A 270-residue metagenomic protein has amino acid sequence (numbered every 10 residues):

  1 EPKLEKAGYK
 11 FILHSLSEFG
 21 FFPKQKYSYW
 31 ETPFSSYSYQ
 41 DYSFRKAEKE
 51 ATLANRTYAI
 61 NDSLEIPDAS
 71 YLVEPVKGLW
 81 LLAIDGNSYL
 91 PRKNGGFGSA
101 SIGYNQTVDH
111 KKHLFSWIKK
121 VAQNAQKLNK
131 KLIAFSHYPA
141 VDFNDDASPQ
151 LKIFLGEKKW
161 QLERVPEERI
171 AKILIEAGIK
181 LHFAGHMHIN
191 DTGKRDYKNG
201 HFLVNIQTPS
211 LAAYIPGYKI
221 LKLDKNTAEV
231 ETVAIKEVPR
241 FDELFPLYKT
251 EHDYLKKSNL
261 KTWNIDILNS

Functional and structural regions predicted by a protein language model:
E1-N61, L82: Active-site neighborhood of divalent metal-dependent phosphoester/pyrophosphate hydrolases
R45, E50, R56, P67 (+3 more regions): His/acidic metal-ligating clusters that form di-metal
E65-P67, F183, R195-N199, L203-A213 (+1 more regions): Active-site-adjacent helix-turn-beta-strand microarchitecture at beta-sheet edges that either contains or buttresses
L72-E74, A83-D85, I220-K222: Short, well-ordered beta-strand micro-motif
L79-S88, L203-P209, E231-V233: Active-site-proximal beta-strand elements of phosphoester/diester hydrolases
L90-R92, Y214-I215, E237-F241: A short local loop/turn or secondary-structure capping micro-motif enriched for an aromatic residue
S136-Y138, H186-M187, Q207-S210, K225 (+1 more regions): Active-site proximal loops enriched in glycine and acidic residues that flank catalytic Cys/His/Asp and coordinate
K225-S270: A short C-terminal boundary segment appended to hydrolase-like catalytic domains
